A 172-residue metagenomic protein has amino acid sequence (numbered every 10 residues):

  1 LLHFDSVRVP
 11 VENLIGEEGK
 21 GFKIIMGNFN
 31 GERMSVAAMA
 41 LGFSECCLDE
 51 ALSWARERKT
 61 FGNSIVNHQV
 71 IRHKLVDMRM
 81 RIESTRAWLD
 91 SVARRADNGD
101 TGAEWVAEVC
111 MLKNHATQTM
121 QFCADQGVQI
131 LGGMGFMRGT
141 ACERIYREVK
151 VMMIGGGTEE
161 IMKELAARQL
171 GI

Functional and structural regions predicted by a protein language model:
L1-S6, V11, E17-K20, G27-I172: Alpha-helical interface subdomain recognition
